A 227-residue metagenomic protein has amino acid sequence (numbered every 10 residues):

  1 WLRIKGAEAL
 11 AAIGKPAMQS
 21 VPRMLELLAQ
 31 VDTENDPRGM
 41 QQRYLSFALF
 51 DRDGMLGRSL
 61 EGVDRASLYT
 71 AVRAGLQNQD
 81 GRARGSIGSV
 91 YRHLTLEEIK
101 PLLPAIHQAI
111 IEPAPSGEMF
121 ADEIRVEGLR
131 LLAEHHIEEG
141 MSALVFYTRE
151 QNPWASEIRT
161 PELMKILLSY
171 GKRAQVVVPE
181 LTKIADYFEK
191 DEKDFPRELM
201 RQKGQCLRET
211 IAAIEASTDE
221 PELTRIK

Functional and structural regions predicted by a protein language model:
W1-P16, D36-G62, G81-E97, E118-I137 (+2 more regions): Structural detector for internal amphipathic alpha-helices that build alpha-solenoid repeat scaffolds
K15-V31, M55-G75, L96-P113, I137-E150 (+2 more regions): Amphipathic alpha-helical scaffolding segments comprising HEAT/armadillo-like alpha-solenoid repeats
L167, A185-E189: Short leucine-rich amphipathic alpha-helical surface patches
